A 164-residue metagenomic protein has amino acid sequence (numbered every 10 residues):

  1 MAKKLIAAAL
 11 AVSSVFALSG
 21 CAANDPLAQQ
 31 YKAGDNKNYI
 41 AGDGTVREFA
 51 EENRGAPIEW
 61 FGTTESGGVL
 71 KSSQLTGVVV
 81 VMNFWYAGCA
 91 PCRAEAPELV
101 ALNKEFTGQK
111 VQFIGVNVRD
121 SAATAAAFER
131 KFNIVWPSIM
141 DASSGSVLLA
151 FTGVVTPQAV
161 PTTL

Functional and structural regions predicted by a protein language model:
M1-F61: N-terminal targeting signals for export/organelle localization
T45-V46, G68-L70, L149-T152: N-terminal post-signal-peptidase region of extra-cytosolic proteins
A50-V80: A short beta-strand-turn-helix
G55-P57, L75-G77, G108-V111, A123 (+2 more regions): Extracytoplasmic
V69-R93, L99, Q112-F113: Short active-site neighborhood of thiol/selenol oxidoreductases, capturing the structured segment around
V80, A94, E98-A101, D120-A127 (+1 more regions): Extracytoplasmic/secreted proteins, especially bacterial periplasmic and envelope-associated proteins
K110-A123, I134-G145: Thiol-based oxidoreductase modules, predominantly thioredoxin-like and allied folds used for disulfide exchange
A127-I134, D141-L164: Thiol/disulfide oxidoreductase modules built on the thioredoxin-like
